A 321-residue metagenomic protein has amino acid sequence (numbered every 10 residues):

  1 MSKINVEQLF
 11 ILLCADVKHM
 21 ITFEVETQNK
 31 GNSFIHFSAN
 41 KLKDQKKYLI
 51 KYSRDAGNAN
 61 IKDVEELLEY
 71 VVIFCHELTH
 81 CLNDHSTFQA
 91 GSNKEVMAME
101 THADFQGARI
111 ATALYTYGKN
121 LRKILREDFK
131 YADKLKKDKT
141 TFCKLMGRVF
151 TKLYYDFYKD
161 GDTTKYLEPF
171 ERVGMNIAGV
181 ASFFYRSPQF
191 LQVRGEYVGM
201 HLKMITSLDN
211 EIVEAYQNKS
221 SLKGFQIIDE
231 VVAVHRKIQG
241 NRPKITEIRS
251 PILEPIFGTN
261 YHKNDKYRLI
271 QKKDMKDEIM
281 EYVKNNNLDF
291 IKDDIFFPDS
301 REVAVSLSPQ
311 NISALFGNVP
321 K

Functional and structural regions predicted by a protein language model:
M1-L42, G57, T163-K321: Non-catalytic terminal regions of proteins
I21-V25, I50-Y52, F74: Hydrophobic beta-strand residues in large extracellular and virion-surface proteins
N32-L67, C81-H85: Active-site scaffold of zinc-dependent metalloenzymes
I61-E65, E69, N93-A98: Short, solvent-exposed segments of well-ordered alpha helices
E69-E77: Short alpha-helical catalytic segment bearing the HExxH-like zincin motif of zinc-dependent metalloproteases
N83-T112: Post-HEXXH active-site segment of zinc metalloproteases
G91, T116-L135: Short, glycine/acidic-rich hinge or "gate" loops at secondary-structure transitions that mediate conformational
A132-M175: Extended amphipathic alpha-helical segments with heptad-repeat/coiled-coil character used for oligomerization, fusion
